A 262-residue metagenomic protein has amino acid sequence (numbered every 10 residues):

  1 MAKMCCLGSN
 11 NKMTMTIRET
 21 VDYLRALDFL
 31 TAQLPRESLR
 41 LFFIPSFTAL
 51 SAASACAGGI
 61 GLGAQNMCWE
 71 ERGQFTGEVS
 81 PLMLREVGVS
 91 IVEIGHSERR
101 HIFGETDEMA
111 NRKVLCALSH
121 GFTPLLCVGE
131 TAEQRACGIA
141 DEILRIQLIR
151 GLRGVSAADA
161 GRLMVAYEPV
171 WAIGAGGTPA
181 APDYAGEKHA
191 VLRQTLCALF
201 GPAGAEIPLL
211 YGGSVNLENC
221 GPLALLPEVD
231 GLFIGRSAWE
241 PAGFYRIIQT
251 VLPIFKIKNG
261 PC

Functional and structural regions predicted by a protein language model:
M1-C262: Active-site loop-to-helix "anion-binding N-cap" substructures in soluble metabolic enzymes
